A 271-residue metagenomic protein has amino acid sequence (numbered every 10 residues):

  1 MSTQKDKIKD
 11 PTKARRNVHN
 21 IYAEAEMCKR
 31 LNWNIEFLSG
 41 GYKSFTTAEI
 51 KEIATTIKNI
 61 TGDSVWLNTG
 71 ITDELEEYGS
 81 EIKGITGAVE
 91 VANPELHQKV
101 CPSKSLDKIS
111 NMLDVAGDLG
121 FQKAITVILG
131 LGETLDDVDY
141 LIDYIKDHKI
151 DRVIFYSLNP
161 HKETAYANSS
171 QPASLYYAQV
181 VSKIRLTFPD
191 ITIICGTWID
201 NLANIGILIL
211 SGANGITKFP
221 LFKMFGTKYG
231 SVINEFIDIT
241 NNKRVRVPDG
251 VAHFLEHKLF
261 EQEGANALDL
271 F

Functional and structural regions predicted by a protein language model:
T3-Y22, C28-E49, T56-Y78, I82-N111 (+2 more regions): Core AdoMet radical
E24, E74-E77, M112, L141 (+2 more regions): Residues within well-ordered alpha-helices
C28, I57, E77-E81, L113-A116 (+4 more regions): Generic structural signal for hydrophobic
K43-F45, M112-D137, Y156-S170, D190-D200: Conserved strand-turn element in the central/C-terminal portion of the radical SAM core barrel that lines
T46-I71, K104-Q122, N168-I193, I239-G250: Alpha-helix-loop-beta-strand connector modules within alpha/beta enzyme cores
K51-A54, S80-I82, V100-K104, D139-I142 (+3 more regions): Short low-complexity, flexible loop/linker segments enriched in glycine and/or proline with clustered acidic
W66-D73, V127-D143: Active-site glycine- and acidic-residue-rich loops that bind and position anionic ligands or nucleotide-like cofactors
K146-F271: Auxiliary Fe-S-binding modules of radical SAM enzymes
